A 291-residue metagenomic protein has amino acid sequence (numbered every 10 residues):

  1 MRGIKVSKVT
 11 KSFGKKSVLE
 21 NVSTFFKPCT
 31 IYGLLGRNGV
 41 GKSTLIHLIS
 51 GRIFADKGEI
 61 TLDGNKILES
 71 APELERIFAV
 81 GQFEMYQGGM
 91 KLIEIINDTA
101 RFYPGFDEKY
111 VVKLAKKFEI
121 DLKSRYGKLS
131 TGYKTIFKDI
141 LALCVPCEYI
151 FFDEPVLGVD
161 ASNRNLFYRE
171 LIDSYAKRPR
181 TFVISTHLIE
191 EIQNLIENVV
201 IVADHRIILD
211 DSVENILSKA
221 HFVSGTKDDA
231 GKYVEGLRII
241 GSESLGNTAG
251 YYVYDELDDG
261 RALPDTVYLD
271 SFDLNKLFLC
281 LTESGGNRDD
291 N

Functional and structural regions predicted by a protein language model:
I4, L19-N21: Conserved structural motif at the start of ABC-family nucleotide-binding domains
Y32-R37: The feature captures the beta-strand-to-loop junction immediately N-terminal to the Walker
S50: Helix-to-loop junction immediately C-terminal to a conserved catalytic motif
G58-P72: Conserved ABC transporter NBD signature motif
P72, G81-K138: ABC-family P-loop ATPase nucleotide-binding domains
I150-E154, V159: Catalytic Walker B motif of ABC-type/P-loop ATPase nucleotide-binding domains
I172-V183, H187-V253: ABC transporter nucleotide-binding domain
G241-N291: C-terminal coupling/interaction segments
